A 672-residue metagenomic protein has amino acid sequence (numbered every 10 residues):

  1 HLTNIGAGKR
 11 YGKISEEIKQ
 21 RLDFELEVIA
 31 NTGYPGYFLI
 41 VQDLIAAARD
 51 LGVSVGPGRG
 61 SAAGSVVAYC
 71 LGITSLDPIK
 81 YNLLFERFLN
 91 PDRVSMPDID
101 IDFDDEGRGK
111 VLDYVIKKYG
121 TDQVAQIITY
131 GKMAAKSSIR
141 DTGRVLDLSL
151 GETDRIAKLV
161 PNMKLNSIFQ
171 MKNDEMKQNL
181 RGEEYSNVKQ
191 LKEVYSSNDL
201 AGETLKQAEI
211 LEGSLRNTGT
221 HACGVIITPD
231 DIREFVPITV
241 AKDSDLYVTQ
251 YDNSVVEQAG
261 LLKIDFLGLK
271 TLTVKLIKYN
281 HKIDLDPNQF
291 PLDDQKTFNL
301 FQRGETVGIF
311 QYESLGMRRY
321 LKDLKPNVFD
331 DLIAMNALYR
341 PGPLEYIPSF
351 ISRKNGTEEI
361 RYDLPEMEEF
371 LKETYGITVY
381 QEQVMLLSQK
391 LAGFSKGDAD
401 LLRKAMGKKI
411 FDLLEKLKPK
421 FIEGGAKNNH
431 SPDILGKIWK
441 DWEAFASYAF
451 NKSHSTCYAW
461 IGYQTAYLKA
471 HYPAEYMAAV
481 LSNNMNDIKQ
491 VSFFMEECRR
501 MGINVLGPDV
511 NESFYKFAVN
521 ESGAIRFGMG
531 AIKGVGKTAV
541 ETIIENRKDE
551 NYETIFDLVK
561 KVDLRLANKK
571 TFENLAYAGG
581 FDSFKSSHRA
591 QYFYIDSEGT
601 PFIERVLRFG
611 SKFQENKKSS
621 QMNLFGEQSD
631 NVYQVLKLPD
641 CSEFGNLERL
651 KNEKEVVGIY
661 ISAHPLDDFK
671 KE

Functional and structural regions predicted by a protein language model:
H1-E672: Noncatalytic, beta-rich nucleic-acid-contacting surfaces in large DNA/RNA-processing enzymes
